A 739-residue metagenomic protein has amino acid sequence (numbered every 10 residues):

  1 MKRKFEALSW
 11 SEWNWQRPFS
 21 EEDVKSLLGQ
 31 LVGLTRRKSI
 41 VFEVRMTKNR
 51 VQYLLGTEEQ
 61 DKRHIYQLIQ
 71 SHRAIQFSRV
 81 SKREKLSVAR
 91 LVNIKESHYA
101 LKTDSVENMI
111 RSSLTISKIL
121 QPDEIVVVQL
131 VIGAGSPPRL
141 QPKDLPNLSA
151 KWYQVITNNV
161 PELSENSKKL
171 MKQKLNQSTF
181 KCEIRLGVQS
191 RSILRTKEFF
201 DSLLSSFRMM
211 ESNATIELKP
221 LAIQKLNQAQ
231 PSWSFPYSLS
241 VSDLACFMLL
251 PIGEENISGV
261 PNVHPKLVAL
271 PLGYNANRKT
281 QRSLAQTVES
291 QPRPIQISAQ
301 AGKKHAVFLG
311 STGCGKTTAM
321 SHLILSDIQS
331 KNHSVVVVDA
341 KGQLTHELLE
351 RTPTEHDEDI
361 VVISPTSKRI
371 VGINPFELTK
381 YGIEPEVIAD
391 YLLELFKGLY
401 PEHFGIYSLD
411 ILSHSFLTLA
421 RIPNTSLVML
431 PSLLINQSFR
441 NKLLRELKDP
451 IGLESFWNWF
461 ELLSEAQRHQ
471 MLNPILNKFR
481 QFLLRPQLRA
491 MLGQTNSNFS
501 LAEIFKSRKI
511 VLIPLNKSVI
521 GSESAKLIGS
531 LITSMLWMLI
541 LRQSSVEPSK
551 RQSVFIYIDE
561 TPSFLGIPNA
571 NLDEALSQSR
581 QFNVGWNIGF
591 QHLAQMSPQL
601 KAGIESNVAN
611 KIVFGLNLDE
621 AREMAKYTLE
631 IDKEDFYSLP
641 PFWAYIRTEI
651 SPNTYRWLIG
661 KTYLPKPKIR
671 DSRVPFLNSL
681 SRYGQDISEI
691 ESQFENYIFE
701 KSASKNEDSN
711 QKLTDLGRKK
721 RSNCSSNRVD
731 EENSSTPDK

Functional and structural regions predicted by a protein language model:
M1-G273, K368-I370, K448, P474: Extended, folded cores of ATP/NTP-driven motor/assembly subunits in large transport and secretion machines
G56, V131-G133, G187-Q189, S298-Q300 (+11 more regions): Generic beta-strand/beta-sheet core signal
K62, L344-H346, S597, A621: Short, well-ordered alpha-helical microsegments
L68, Q286-Q291, S311-T312, A319-V584 (+3 more regions): P-loop NTPase motor domains
I132-K151, S408-L409, S413-D449, W657-L680: Charge-patterned, long linear interaction tracts outside catalytic cores
S206-N213, S232, P236-S238, E377-K380 (+2 more regions): Conserved ATP-driven motor cores of ASCE-family P-loop NTPases powering translocation/secretion/packaging/pilus
P265-A285, S432, S438-K448, Q470-P474 (+4 more regions): Conserved P-loop NTPase motor module
Q296-K303, Q329, F505-K506: Phosphate-binding P-loop
